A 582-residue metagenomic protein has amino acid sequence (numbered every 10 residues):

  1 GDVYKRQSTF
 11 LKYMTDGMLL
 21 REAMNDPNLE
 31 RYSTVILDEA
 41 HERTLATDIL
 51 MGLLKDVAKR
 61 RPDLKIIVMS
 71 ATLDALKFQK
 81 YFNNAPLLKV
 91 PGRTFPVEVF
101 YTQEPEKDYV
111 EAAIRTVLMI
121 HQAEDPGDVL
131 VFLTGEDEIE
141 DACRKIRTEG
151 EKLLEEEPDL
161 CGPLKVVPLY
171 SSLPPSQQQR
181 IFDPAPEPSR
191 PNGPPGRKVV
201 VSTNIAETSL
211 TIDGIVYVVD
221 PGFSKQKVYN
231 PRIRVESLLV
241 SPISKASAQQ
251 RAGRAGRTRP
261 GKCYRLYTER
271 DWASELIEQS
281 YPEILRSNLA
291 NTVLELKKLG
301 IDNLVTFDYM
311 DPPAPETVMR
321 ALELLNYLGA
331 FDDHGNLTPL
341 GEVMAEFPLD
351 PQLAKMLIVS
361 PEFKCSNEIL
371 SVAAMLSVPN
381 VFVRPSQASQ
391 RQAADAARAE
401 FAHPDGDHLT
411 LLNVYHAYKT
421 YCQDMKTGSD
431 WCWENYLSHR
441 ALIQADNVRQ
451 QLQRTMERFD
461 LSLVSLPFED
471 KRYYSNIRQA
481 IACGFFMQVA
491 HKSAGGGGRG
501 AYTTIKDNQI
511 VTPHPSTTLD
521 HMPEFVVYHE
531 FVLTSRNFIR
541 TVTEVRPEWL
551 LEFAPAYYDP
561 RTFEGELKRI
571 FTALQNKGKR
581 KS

Functional and structural regions predicted by a protein language model:
D2-F363, A393-D395, K426-Y436, R440-R449 (+8 more regions): P-loop NTPase motor module signature
P351-A396: Leucine-rich, amphipathic alpha-helical/linker segments
V381-L437, A441-Q444: Accessory helical subdomains and C-terminal extensions of nucleic-acid helicases that mediate DNA/RNA engagement
T503-K506, V511: Terminal-proximal interaction/regulatory segments of ATP-powered molecular machines
S516-F538: Short, surface-exposed, low-complexity cationic segments
